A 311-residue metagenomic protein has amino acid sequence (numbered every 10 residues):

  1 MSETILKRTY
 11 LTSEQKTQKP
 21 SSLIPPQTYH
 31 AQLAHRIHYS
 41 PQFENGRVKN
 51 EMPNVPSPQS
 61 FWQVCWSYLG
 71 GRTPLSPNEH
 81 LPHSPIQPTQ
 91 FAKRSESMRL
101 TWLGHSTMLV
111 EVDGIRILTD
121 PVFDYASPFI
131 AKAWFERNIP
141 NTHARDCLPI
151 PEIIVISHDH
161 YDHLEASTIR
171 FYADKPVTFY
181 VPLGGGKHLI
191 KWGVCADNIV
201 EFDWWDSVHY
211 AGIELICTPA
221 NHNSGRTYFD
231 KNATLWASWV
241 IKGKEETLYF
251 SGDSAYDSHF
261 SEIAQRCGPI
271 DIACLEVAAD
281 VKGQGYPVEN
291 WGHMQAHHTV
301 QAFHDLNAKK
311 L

Functional and structural regions predicted by a protein language model:
M1-R145, I241-G252, D271-I272, V277-A278: Metallo-beta-lactamase
L23-I24, Y39, F43-G46, N50 (+5 more regions): Cap/insert and terminal regions of metallo-dependent hydrolase folds
P74-S97, V181-E246: Metallo-beta-lactamase
T107-D113, H209-I270, N290, M294: Catalytic core of the metallo-beta-lactamase
V110, D120, H158, F179 (+4 more regions): Divalent metal-coordination and catalytic microenvironments
F123-P140, N223-D230, K282-H293: Acidic/histidine-rich helix-loop elements that form or flank divalent-metal/phosphate-binding sites at the catalytic
A131-Y180, G268-C274: Active-site metal-binding motif and surrounding structural segment of the metallo-beta-lactamase
H160, W205, N221, A255 (+1 more regions): Catalytic metal-binding/acid-base residues of hydrolase active sites
